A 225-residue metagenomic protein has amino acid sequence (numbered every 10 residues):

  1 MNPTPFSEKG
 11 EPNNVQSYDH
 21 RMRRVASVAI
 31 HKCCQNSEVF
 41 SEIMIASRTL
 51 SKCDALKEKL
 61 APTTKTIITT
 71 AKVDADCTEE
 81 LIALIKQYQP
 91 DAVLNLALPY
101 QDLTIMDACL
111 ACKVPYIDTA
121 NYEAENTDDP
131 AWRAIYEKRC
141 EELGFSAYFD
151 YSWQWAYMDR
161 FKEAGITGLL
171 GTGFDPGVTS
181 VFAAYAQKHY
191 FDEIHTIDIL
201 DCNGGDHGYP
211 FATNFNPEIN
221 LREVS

Functional and structural regions predicted by a protein language model:
S17-R24: Conserved N-terminal Rossmann-fold NAD(P)-binding element of oxidoreductases
A26-I30: N-terminal Rossmann-fold NAD(P) dinucleotide-binding loop
R48-K52: Helix N-cap at the beta1-alpha1 junction of Rossmann-like dinucleotide-binding domains, i.e., the first residues
T63-C77: Rossmann-fold cofactor-recognition segment
D74-P90, Q101: Conserved Rossmann-fold cofactor-binding substructure of NAD(P)-dependent oxidoreductases
I85, A92-L94, Y116-D118: N-terminal Rossmann-like NAD(P) cofactor-binding module of classical short-chain dehydrogenase/reductase
A120-I166: Rossmann-fold NAD(P)-binding glycine/threonine-rich loop
S152-S225: Rossmann-like dinucleotide-binding core of oxidoreductases
